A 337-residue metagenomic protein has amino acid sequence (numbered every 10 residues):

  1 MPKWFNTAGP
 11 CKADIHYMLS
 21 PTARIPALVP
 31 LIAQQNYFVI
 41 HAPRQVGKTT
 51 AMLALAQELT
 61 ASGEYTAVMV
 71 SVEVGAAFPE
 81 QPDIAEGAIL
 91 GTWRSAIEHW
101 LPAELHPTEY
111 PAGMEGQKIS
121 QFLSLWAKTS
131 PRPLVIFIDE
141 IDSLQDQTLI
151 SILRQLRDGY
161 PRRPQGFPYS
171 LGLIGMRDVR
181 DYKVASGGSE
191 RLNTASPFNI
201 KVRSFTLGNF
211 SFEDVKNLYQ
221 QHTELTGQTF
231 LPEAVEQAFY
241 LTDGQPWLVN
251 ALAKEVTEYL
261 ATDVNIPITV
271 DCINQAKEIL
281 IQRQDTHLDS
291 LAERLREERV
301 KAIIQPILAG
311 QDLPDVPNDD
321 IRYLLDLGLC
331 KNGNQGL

Functional and structural regions predicted by a protein language model:
M1-V46, T50-L59, S124-W126: Walker A/P-loop-proximal flanking segment of P-loop NTPase domains
M1-Y17, A33, Y110-G113, Q121 (+3 more regions): Defense-system signaling and execution modules centered on TIR/cGAS-STING-like, death/scaffold domains and their
A8-P10, T148-E233, A238-L241, Y259 (+2 more regions): The catalytic "switch" region of P-loop NTPases
K48, A77-E80, V179-V184: Switch/connector loops and helix/strand junctions flanking conserved nucleotide-binding motifs in nucleotide-processing
A61-F78: Conserved catalytic segments around the Walker B and adjacent sensor/switch elements of P-loop NTPase domains
A88-S170: Mid-core helix/loop region of P-loop NTP-binding domains shared across ATPases and GTPases
E213-K216, Q220-L327, G333: Winged-helix-like regulatory helical subdomains adjacent to P-loop NTPase cores
